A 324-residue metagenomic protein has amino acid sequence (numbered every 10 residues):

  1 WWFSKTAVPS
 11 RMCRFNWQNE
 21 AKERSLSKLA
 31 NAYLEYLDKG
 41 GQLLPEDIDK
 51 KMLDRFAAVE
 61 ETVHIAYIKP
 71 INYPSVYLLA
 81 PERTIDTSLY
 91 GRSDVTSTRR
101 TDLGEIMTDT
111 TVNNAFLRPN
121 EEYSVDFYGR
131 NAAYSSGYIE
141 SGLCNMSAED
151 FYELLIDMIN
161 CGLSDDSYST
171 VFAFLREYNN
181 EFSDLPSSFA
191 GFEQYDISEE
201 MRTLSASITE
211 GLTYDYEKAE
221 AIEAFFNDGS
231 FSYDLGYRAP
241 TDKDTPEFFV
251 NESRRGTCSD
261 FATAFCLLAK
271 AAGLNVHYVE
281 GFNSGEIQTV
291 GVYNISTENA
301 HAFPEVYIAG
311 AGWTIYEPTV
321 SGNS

Functional and structural regions predicted by a protein language model:
W1-S324: Helix-boundary/low-complexity linker signature
